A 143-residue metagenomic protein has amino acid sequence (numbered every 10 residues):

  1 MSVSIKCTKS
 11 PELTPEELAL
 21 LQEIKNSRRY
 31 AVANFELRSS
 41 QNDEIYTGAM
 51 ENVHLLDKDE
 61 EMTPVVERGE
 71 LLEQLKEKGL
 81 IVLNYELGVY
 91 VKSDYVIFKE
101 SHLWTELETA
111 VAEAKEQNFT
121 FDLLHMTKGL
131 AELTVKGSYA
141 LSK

Functional and structural regions predicted by a protein language model:
S2-T63: Short, amphipathic alpha-helical interface elements at domain boundaries that mediate macromolecular binding
T14-P15, G69, A131: A generic "functional-site adjacency" signal
R29-Y46, L83-T105: Internal, charge-rich low-complexity segments
K58-Y90, F98-E100, T105-E106, A110 (+1 more regions): Short amphipathic alpha-helical interaction segments
V89-K143: Short, amphipathic alpha-helical interaction segments positioned at domain boundaries
